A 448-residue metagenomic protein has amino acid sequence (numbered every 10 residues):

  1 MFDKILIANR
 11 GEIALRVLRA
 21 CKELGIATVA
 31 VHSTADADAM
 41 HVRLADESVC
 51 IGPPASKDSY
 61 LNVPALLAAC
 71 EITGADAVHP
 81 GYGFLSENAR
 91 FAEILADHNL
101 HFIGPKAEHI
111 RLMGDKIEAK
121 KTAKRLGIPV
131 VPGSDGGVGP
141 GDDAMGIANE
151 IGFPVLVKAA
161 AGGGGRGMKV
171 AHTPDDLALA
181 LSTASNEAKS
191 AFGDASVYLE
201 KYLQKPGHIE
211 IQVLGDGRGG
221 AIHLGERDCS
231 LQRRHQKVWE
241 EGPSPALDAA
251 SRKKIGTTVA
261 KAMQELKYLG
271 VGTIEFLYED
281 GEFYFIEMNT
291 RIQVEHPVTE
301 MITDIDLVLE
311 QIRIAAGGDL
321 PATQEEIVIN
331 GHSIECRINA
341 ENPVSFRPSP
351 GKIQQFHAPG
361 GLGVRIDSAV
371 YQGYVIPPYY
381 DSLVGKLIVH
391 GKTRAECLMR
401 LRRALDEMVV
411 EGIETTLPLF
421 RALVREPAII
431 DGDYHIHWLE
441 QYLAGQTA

Functional and structural regions predicted by a protein language model:
M1-L126, V138-G146, L179, E396: ATP-binding N-terminal substructure of ATP-dependent carboxylate-amine bond-forming enzymes
L6-I26, S48, E71-T73, A89 (+6 more regions): ATP-dependent carboxylate activation and anion-phosphoryl transfer catalytic cores that bind Mg-ATP to form
S59, F84, L112, G137 (+4 more regions): Alpha-helix initiation/capping motif
G133-S134: Conserved beta3 strand of the protein kinase N-lobe
I147-L156: Acidic/histidine-enriched active-site and ligand-binding environments that engage anionic O-linkages
